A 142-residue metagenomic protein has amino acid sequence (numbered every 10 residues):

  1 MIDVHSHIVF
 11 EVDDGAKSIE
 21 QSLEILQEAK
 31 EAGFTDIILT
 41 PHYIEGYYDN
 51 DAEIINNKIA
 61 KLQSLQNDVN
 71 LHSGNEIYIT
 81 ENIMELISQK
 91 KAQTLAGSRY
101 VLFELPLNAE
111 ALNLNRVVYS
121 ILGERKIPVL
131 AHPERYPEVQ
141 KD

Functional and structural regions predicted by a protein language model:
M1-D68: An N-terminally biased module of ancient metal coordination in phosphate/nucleic-acid-related enzymes
N50-D142: Extended substrate/RNA-proximal surfaces in nucleic-acid metabolism proteins
